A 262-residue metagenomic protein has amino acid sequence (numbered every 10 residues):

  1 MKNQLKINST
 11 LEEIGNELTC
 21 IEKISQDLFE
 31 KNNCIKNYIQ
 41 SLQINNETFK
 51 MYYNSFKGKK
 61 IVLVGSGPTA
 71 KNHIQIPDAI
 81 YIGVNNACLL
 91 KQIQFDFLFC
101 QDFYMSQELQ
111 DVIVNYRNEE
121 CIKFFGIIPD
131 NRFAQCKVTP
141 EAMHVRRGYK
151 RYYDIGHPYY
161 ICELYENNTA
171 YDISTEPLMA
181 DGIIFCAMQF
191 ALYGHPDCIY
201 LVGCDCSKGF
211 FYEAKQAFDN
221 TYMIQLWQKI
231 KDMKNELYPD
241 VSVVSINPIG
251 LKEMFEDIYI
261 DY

Functional and structural regions predicted by a protein language model:
N3-Y262: Metal-ion/cofactor- or nucleotide/acyl-coenzyme-handling active-site neighborhoods
